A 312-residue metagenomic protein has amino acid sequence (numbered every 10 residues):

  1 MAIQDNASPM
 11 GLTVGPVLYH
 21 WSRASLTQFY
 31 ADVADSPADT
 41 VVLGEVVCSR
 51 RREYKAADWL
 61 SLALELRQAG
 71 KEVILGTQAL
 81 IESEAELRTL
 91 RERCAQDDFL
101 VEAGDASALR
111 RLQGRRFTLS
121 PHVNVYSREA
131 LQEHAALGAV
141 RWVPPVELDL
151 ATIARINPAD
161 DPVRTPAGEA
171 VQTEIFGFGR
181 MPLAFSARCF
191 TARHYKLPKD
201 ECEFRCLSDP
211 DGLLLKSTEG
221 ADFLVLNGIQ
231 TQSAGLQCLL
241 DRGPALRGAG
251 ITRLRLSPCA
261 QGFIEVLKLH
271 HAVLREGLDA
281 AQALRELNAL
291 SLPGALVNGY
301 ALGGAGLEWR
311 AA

Functional and structural regions predicted by a protein language model:
A2-V125, E129, E133, V143-P144 (+1 more regions): Active-site pocket-lining/capping segments in soluble small-molecule metabolic enzymes
A136: Flexible glycine/serine/alanine-rich "lid" or loop that lines and gates the nucleotide-sugar donor pocket in diverse
A139: Residues lining hydrophobic/aromatic ligand-binding pockets adjacent to catalytic sites
